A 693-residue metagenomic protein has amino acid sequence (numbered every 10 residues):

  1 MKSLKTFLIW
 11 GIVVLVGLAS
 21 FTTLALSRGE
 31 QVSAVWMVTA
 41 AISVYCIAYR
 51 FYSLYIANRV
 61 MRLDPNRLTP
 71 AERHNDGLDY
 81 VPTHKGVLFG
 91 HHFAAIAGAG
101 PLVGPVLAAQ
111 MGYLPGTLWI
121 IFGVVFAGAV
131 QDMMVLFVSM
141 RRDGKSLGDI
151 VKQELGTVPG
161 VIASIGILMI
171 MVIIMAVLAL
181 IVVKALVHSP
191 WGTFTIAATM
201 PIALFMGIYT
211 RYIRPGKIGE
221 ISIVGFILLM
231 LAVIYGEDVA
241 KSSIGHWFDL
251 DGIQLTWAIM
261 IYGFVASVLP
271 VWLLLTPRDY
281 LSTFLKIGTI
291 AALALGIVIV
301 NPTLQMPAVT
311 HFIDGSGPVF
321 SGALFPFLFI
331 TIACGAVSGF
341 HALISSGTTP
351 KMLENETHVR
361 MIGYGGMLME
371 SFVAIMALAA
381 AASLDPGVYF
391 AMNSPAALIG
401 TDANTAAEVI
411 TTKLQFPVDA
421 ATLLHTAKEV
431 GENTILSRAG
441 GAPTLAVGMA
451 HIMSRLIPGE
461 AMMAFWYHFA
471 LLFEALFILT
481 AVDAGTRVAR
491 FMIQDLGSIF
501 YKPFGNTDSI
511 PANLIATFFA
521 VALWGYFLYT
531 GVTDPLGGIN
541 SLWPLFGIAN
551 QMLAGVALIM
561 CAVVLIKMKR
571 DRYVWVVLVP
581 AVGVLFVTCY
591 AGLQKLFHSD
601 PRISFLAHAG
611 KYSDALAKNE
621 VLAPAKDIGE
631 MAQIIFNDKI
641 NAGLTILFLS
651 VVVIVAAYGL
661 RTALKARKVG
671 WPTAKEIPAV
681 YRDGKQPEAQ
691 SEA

Functional and structural regions predicted by a protein language model:
M1-L15, I47-L102, T283, A323 (+1 more regions): Membrane-interface "cap" regions at the ends of multi-pass membrane proteins
L18-Q31, L102, L114, V172-H188 (+11 more regions): Transmembrane helix-loop junctions in multi-pass membrane proteins
T22-R28, S33, D79-R142, Q153-T157 (+7 more regions): Membrane-interface helix-loop-helix modules in multi-pass membrane proteins
Q31-R50, L54, A108-V138, G148 (+5 more regions): Extracellular loop-to-transmembrane helix junctions
V35-S43, I47, S53-V60, G166 (+7 more regions): Membrane-interface loop-to-helix entry segments
S53-V81, L107, T117, I121 (+7 more regions): Flexible loop linkers connecting adjacent transmembrane helices in multi-pass alpha-helical membrane transporters
E154-V172, G365-F372, A439-G441, G459-A470 (+4 more regions): Loop-to-transmembrane helix boundary motifs in multi-pass membrane proteins
I297-I313, L368-G448, A484, Y529-D534: Extracellular/periplasmic helix-exit of transmembrane alpha-helices
